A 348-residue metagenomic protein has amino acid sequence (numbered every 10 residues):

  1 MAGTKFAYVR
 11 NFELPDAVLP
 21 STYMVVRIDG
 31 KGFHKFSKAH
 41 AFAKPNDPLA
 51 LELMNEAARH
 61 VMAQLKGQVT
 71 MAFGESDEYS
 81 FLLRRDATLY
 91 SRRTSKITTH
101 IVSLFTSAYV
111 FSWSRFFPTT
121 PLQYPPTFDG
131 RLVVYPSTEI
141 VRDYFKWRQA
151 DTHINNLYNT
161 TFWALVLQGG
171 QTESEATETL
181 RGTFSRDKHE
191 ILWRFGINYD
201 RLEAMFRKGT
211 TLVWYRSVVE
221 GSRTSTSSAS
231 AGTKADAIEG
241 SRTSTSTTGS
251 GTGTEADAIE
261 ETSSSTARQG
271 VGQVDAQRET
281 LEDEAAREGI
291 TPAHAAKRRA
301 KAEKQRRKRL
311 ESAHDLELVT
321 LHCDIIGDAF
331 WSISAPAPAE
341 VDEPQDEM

Functional and structural regions predicted by a protein language model:
M1-M348: Regulatory and interdomain segments flanking nucleotide-handling catalytic cores in signaling/defense enzymes
